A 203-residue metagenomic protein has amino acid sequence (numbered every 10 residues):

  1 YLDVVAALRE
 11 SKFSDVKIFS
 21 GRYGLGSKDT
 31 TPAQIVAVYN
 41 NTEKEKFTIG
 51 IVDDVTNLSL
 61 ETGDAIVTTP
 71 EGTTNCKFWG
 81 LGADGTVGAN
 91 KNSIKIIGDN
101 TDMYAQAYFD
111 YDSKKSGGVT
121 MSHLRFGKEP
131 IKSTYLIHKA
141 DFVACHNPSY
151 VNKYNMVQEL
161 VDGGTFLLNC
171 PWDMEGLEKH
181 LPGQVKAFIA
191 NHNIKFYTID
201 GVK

Functional and structural regions predicted by a protein language model:
Y1-L2, A6-S11, G72-G82, T86-K203: Active-site cofactor/cluster-binding pocket
L2-T69, Q184-A187, T198-K203: Peripheral docking tails and interdomain loops at the edges of cofactor- or intermediate-handling domains
